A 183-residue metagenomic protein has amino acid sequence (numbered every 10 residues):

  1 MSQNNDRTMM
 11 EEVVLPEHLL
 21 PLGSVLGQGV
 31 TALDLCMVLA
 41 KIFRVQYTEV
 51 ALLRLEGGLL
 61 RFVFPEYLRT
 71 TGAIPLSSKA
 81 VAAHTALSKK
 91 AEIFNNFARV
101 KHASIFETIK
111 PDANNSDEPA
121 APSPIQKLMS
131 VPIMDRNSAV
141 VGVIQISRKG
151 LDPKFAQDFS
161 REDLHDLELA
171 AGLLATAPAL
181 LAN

Functional and structural regions predicted by a protein language model:
M1-V30, L180-N183: Signal-transmission linkers at sensory-effector interfaces
S2-N5, R148-A170, A177-N183: Regulatory loop-to-helix N-cap segments in sensory/regulatory domains that couple ligand/signal detection
P21-V63: Helix-loop-beta substructure at the N-terminus of cytosolic sensory domains that couple signal/ligand detection
Q28-A32, S78, S160-D163: The cytosolic transmitter module of two-component sensor histidine kinases
Y47, A80, I125-L128: Short coil/loop residues immediately preceding or within conserved phosphate-binding loops of NTP-utilizing enzyme
V63, T70-A121: Regulatory sensory and allosteric helical modules in signal-transduction proteins and certain transcription factors
D117-E118, Q126-D135: A short, aliphatic-rich beta-strand micro-motif
V131, S138-L151, T176: Sensory beta-strand/linker motifs that couple input domains to effectors
